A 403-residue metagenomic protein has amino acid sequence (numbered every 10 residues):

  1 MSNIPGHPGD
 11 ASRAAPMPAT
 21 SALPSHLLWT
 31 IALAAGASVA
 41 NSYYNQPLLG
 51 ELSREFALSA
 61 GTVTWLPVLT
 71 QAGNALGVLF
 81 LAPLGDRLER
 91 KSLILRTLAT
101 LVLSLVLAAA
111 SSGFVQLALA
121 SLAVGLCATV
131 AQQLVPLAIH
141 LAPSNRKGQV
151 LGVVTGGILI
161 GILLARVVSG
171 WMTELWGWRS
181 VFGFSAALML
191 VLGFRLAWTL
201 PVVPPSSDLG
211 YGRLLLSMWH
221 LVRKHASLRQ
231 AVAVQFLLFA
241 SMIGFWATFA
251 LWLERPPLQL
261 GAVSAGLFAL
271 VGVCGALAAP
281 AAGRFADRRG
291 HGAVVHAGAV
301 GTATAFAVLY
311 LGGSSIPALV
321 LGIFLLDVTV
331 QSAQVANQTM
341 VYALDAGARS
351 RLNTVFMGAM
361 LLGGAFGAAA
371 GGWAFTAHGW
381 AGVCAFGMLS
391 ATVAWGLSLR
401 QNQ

Functional and structural regions predicted by a protein language model:
R13-A22, P201-A233: Juxtamembrane intracellular "pre-TM" segments in multi-pass secondary transporters
L76-F114: Conserved MFS/SLC helix-loop-helix module at the cytosolic interface between two early adjacent transmembrane helices
V78-E89, L277-G290, F375: Helix-to-loop junctions at the C-terminal end of transmembrane segments in multipass secondary transporters
A120-G157: Cytoplasmic helix-loop-helix junction between adjacent transmembrane helices in 12-TM secondary transporters
V130-A142, S332-D345: Intracellular juxtamembrane helix-capping segments at the cytosolic ends of symmetry-related transmembrane helices
V153-W198: Helix-loop-helix hairpin linking two adjacent transmembrane segments in secondary transporters
G292-N337: C-terminal transmembrane helical hairpin of 12-TM major facilitator-type secondary transporters
